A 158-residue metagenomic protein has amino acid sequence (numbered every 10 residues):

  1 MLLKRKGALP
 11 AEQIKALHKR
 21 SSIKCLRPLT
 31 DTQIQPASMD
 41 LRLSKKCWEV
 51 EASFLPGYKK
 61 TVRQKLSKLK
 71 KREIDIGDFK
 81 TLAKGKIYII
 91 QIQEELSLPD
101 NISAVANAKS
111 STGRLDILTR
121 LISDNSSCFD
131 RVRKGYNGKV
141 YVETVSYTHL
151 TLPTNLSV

Functional and structural regions predicted by a protein language model:
M1-L17, S157: Helix-rich terminal scaffold detector
S21-K24, D31, D40, K45-W48 (+3 more regions): Glycine-rich active-site loops that engage anionic ligands at enzyme catalytic sites
P28-T30, S157: Jelly-roll (double-stranded beta-helix
Q33-Q35: A short catalytic or substrate-binding loop motif that flags glycine-/basic-rich loops and adjacent residues that bind
K59-D75: Short, cationic low-complexity segments
T148-T154: Conserved small/polar residues in nucleotide/adenosyl-binding loops
